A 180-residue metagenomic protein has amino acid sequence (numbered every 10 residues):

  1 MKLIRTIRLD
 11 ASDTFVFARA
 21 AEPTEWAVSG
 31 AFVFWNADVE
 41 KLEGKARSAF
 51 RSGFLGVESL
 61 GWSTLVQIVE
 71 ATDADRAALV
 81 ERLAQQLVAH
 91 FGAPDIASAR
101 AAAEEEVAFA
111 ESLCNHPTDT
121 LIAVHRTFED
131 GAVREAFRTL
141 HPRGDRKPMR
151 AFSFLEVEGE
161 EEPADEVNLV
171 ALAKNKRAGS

Functional and structural regions predicted by a protein language model:
M1-W62, F152-A173: N-terminal accessory interaction module
G61-D73: Extended, non-catalytic structural segments that build the interaction scaffolds of large macromolecular assemblies
A74-D75, A93-D95, S112-V124: Soluble, non-transmembrane alpha-helical interaction regions
D75-L83: Short acidic alpha-helix initiation/capping motifs at coil-to-helix transition points, especially at protein N-termini
A89-E104: Short, surface-exposed acidic
R100-C114: Amphipathic alpha-helical segments that form the core helices of the histone-fold
N115-S180: Acidic, proline/glycine-rich low-complexity IDRs
